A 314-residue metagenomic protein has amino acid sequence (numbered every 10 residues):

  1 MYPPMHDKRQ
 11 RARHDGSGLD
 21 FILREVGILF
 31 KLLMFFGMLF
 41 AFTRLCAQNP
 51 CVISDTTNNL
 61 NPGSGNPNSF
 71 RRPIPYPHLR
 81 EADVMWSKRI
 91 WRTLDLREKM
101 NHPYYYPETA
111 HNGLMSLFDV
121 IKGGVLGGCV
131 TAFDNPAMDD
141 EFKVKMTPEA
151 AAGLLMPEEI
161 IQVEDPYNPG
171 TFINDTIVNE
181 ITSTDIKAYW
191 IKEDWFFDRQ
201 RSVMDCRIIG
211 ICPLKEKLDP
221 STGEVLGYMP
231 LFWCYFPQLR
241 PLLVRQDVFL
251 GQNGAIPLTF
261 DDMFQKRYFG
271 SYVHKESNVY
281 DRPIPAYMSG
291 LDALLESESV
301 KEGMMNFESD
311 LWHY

Functional and structural regions predicted by a protein language model:
M1-T56: Bacterial Sec-dependent N-terminal signal peptides
A41, E180, Q200-S202, G223: Residues embedded in well-ordered secondary-structure elements
Q48-Q200, L218, P237-Y314: A domain-level signal for the mature, folded cores of soluble proteins
K187-Y189, E193, R207-P213, F232: Residue-level detector of short, conserved catalytic/binding motifs and their immediate flanks
V203, I208-Y228: Extended serine/threonine-enriched, polar tracts that run as long, contiguous segments within proteins
E224-R240: Surface-exposed flexible segments
